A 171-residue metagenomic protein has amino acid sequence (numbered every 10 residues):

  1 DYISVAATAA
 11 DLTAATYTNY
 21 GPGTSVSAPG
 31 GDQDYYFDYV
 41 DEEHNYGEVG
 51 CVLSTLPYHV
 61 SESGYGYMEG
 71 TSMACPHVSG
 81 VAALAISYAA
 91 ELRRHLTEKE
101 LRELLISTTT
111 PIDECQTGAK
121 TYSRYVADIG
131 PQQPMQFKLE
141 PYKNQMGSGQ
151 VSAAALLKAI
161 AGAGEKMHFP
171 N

Functional and structural regions predicted by a protein language model:
D1-A6, T13-G31, G80, E103-S107 (+1 more regions): Mature extracellular/periplasmic domains of secretome proteins
T8, Y17, V26, G66 (+2 more regions): Short glycine- and Lys/Arg-enriched binding-loop motifs that mark or flank ligand-binding interfaces
T8-D11, L56: Short, well-ordered turn and helix-capping elements at secondary-structure junctions
D11-T13, V60-S61: Short, solvent-exposed loop/turn segments at secondary-structure junctions
A14-Y17, V52, M146, V151: Short clusters of hydrophobic/aromatic residues that line enzyme substrate/ligand-binding pockets
Y20-P22, V40-N45, K166-P170: Short intrinsically disordered coil segments
D32-Y142: Hydrolase catalytic cores
Y142-N144, Q150-N171: Secreted peptidase-domain scaffold signal
